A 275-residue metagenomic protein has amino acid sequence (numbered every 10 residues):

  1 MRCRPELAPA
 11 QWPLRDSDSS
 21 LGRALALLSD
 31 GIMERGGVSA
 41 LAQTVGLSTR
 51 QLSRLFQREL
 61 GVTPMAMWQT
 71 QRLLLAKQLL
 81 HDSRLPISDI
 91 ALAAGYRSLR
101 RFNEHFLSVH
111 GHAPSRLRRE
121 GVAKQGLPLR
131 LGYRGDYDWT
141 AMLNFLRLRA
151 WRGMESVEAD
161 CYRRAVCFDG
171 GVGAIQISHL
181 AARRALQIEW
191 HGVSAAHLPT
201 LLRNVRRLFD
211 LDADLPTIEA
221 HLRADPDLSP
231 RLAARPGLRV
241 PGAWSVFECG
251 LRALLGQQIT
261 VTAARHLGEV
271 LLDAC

Functional and structural regions predicted by a protein language model:
M1-C275: HhH-family (HhH-GPD) DNA N-glycosylase catalytic core used in base-excision repair
